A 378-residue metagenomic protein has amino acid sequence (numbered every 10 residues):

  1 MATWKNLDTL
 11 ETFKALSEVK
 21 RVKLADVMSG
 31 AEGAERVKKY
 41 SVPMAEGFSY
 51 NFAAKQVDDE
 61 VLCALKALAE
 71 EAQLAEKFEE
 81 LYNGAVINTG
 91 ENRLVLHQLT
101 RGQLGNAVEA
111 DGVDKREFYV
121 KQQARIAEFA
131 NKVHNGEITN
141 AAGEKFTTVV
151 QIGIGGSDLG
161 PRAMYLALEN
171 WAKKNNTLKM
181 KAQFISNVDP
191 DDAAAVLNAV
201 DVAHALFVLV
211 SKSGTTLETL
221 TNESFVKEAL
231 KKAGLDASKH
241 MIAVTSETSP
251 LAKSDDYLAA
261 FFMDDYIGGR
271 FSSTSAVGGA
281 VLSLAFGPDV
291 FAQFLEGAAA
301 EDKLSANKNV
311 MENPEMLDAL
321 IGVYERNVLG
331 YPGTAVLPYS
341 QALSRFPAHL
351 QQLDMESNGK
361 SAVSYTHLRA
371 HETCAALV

Functional and structural regions predicted by a protein language model:
N6-A141: Extended, charge-enriched "interface" segments that sit outside catalytic cores
Y119-N135, M164-Y165, N170-A203: Glycine-rich oxoanion-binding loops at beta->alpha junctions
T148-V150, L206, A335: Conserved beta-strand elements of the Class I
V149-A163, F271-A276: Conserved phosphate/anionic-ligand binding catalytic regions in large, soluble enzymes, centered on
L159-N175, A199-D201, E223-K231, D255-F261: A glycine- and small-aliphatic-rich helix-loop capping segment at beta-alpha/alpha-beta transitions that lines
G160, M164, A193, L209-L230 (+1 more regions): Extended, hydrophobic alpha-helical segments in both membrane/secreted and soluble proteins
A229-R369, A375: Active-site phosphate/pyrophosphate-binding segments
